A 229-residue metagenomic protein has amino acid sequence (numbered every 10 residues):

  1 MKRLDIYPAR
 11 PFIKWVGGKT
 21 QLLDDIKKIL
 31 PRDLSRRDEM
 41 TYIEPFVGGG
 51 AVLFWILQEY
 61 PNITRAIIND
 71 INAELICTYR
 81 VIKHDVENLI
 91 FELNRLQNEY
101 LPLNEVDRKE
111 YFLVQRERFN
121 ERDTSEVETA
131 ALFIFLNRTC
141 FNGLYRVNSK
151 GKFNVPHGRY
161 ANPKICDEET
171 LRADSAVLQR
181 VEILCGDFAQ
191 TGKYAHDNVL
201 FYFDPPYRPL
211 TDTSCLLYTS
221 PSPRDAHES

Functional and structural regions predicted by a protein language model:
M1-S35: S-adenosyl-L-methionine
D33-R37, Y194-N198: Glycine-rich phosphate-binding loop signature in dinucleotide/nucleotide-binding domains
S35-M40, N62-I63: Short helix-terminating capping/connector loops at secondary-structure junctions
Y42-I56, I68-N72, I134-F141, G186-F188 (+2 more regions): Conserved proline-anchored active-site loop of SAM-dependent methyltransferases that bridges a beta-strand
Q58-Q179: Class I S-adenosyl-L-methionine-dependent methyltransferase module
V147-H157, Y207-S220: Mobile active-site "lid"/loop adjacent to the S-adenosyl-L-methionine
L171-H196, Y202: A mid-sequence, solvent-exposed acidic-amphipathic segment
Y218-S229: Single conserved hydrophobic/aromatic residue that forms the stacking wall/gate of nucleotide- or nucleobase-binding
